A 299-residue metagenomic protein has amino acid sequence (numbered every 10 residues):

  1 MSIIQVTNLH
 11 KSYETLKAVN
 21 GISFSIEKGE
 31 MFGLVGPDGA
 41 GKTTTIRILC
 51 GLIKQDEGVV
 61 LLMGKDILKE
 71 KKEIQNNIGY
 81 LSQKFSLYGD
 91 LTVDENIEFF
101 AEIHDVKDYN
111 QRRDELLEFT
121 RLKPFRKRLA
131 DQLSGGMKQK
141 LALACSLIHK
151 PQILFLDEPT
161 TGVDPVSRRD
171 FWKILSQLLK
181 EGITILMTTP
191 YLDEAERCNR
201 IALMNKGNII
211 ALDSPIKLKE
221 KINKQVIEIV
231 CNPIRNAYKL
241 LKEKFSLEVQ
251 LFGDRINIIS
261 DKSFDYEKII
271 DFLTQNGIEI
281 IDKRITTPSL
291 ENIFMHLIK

Functional and structural regions predicted by a protein language model:
M1-S2, K299: Short, Lys/Arg-enriched, disordered terminal segments
I4, K11-M204: ABC transporter nucleotide-binding domains
A18, E194, N236-A237, D265 (+1 more regions): Short phosphate-engaging motifs
Q75, L117, K219, F294-M295: Conserved protein kinase catalytic domain
N96, R112, S214, A237 (+2 more regions): Hydrophobic alpha-helical segments typical of transmembrane helices and their membrane-interface/capping positions
K173-M187, L192-S260: ABC transporter nucleotide-binding domain
D261-K299: C-terminal coupling/interaction segments
